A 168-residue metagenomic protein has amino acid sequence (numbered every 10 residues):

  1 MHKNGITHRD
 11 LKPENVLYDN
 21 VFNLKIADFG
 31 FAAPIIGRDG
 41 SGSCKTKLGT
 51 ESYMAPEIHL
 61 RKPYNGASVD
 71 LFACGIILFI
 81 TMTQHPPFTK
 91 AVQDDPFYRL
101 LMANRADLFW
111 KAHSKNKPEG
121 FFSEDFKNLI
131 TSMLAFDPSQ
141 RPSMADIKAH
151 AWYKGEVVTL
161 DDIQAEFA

Functional and structural regions predicted by a protein language model:
H2-Y18: Catalytic-loop of the protein kinase fold
K45-I58: Conserved activation segment of eukaryotic-like protein kinases, specifically the C-terminal portion of the activation
I58-S68: Conserved end of the kinase activation segment
T81-M82: Hydrophobic anchor on a C-lobe helix of Hanks-type protein kinase catalytic domains
P86-A135: C-terminal lobe of the eukaryotic/viral protein kinase catalytic domain
A135-Q140, M144-L160: Terminal C-lobe "cap" of eukaryotic-type protein kinase domains
